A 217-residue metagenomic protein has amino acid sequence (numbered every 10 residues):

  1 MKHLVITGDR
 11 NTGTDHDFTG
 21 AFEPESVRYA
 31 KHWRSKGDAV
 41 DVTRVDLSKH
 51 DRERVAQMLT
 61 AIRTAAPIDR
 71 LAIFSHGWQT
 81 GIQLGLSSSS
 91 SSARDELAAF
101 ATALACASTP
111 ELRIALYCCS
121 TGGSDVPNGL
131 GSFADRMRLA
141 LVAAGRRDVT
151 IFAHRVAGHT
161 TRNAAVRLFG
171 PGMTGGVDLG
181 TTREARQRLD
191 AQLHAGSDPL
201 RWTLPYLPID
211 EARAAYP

Functional and structural regions predicted by a protein language model:
M1-L4: Extreme N-terminal starter segment of soluble prokaryotic enzymes
T7-V126, I209-Y216: Catalytic-core segments of thiol-dependent peptidases
R113-P217: Active-site-proximal C-terminal subdomain of hydrolase catalytic domains
